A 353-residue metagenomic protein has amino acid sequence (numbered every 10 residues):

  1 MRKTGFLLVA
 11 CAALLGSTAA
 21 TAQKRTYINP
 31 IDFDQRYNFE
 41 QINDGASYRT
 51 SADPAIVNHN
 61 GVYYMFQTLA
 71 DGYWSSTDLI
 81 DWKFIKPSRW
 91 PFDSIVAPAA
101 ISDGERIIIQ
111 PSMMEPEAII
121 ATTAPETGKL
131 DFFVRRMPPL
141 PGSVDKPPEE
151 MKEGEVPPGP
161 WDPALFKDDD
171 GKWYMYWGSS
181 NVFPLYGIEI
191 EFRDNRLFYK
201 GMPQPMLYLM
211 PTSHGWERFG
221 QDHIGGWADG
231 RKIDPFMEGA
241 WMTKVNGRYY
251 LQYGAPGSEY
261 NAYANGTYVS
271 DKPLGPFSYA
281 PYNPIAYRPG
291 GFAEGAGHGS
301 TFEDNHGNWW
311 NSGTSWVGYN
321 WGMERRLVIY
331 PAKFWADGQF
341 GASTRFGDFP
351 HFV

Functional and structural regions predicted by a protein language model:
M1-L8: Bacterial N-terminal signal peptides that target proteins for export
L8-G16: Bacterial N-terminal signal peptides
A22-V353: Carbohydrate-active catalytic/glycan-binding domains of CAZyme proteins, especially the secreted or lumenal ectodomains
